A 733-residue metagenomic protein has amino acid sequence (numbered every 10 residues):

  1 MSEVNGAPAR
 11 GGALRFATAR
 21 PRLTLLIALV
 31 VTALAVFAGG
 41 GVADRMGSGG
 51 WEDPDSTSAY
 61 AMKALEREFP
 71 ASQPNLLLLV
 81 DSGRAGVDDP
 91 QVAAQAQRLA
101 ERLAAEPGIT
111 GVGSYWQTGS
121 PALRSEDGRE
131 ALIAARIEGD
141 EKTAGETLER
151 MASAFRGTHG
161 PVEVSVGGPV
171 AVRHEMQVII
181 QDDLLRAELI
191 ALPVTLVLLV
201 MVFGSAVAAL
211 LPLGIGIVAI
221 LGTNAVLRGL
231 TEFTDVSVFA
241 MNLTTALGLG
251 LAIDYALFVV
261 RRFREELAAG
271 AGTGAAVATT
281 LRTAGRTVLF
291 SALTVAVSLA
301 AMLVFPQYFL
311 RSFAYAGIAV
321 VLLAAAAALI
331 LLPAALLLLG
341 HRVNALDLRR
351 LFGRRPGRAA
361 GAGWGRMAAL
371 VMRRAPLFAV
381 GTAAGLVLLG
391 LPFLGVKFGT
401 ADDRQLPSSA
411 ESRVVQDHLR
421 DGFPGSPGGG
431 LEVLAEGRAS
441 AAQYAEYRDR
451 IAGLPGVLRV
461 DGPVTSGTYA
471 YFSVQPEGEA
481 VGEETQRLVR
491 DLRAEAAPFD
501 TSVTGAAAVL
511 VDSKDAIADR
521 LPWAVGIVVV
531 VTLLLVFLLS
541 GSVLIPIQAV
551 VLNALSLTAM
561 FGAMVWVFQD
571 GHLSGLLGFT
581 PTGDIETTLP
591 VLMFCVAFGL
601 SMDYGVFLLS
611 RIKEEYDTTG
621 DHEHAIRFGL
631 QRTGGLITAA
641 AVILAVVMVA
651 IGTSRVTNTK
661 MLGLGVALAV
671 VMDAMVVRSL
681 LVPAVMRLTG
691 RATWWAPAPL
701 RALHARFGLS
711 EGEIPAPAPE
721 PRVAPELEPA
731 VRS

Functional and structural regions predicted by a protein language model:
M1-R45, I109, G139-F398, A507-S733: Membrane-embedded transmembrane helical bundles of large multi-pass transporters/channels
V30, A38-V42, G50, M62 (+1 more regions): N-terminal cofactor/phosphate-binding cores enriched in small/glycine residues, especially glycine-rich loops such as
M46-G49, A401-D403: Short hinge/gating elements
G47-W51, S58, A246: Disorder-to-helix initiation segments
G49, S114, A692-T693: Short, low-complexity intrinsically disordered segments
P54-L76, G83-R173, G395-L576, D584 (+3 more regions): Structured non-transmembrane domains adjacent to transmembrane bundles in polytopic membrane proteins
